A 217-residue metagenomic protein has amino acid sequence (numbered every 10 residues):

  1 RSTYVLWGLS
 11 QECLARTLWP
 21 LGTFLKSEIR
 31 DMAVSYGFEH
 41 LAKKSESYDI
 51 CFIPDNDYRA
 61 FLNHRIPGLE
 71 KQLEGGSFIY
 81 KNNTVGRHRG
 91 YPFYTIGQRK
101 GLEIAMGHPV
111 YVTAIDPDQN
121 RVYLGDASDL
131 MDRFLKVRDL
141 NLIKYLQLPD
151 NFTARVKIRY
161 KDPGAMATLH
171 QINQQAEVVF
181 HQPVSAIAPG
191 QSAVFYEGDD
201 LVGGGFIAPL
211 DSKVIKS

Functional and structural regions predicted by a protein language model:
R1-S217: Nucleotide-activated chemistry modules centered on ATP-dependent adenylation/adenylyltransferase
